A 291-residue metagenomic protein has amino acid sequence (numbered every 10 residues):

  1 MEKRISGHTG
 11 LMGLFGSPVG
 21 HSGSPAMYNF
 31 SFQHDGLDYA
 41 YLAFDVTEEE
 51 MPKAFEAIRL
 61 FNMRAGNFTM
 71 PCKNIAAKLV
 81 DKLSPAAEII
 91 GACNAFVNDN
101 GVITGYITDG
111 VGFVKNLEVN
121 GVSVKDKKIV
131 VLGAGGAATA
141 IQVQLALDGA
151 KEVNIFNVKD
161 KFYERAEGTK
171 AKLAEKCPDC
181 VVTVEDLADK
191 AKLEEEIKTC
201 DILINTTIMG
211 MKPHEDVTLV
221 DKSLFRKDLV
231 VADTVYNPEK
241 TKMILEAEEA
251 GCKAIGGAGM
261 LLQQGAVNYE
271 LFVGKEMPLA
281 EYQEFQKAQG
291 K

Functional and structural regions predicted by a protein language model:
R4-N120: Phosphate/diphosphate ligand-binding glycine-rich loop within oxidoreductases
I5-H8, V124-K125, L147-G149, V220-L229: Short, conserved loop/helix-junction motifs that constitute active-site signature segments in enzyme catalytic cores
L11, A40, K128, K151-N154: Residues at the starts of beta-strands that form the adenosine-phosphate
G16, I107-G110, D126-A150, N157: Glycine-rich adenosine-cofactor-binding loop
L147-E152, A250-K253: Conserved S-adenosyl-L-methionine
A150-C177: NAD(P)-binding Rossmann-fold cofactor-contacting core
D179-A254: Rossmann-like adenosine-cofactor binding region
V230, T234-K291: Adenosine-phosphate binding glycine-rich loop
